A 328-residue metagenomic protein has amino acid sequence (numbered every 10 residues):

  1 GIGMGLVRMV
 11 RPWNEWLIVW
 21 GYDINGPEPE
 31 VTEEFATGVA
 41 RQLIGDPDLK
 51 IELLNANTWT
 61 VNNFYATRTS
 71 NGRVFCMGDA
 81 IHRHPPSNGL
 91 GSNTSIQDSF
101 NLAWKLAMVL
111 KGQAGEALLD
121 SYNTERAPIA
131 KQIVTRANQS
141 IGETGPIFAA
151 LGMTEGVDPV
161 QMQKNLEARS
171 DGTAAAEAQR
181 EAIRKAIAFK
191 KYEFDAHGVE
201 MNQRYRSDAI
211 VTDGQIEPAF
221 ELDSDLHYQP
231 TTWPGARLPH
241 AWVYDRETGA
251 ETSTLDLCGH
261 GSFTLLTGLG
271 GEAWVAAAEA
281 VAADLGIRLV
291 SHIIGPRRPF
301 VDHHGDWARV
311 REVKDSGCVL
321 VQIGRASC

Functional and structural regions predicted by a protein language model:
G1-A175, Q203: Core Rossmann-like FAD-binding/catalytic domain of the broad FAD-dependent monooxygenase superfamily
G38, Q42, M108-S327: Helical substrate-recognition/capping region of FAD-dependent monooxygenase/halogenase enzymes
